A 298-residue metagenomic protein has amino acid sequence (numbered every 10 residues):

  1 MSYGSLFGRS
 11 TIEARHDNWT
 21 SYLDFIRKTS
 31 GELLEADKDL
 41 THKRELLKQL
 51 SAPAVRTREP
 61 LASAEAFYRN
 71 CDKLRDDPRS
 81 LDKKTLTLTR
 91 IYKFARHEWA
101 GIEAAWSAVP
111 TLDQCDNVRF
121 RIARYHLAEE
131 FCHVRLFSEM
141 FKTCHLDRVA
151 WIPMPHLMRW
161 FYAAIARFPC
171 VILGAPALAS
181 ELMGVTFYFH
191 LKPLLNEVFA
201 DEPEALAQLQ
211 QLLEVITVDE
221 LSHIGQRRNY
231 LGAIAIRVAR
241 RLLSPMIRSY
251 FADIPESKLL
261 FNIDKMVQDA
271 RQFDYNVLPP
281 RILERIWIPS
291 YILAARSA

Functional and structural regions predicted by a protein language model:
M1-A298: Non-heme di-metal
